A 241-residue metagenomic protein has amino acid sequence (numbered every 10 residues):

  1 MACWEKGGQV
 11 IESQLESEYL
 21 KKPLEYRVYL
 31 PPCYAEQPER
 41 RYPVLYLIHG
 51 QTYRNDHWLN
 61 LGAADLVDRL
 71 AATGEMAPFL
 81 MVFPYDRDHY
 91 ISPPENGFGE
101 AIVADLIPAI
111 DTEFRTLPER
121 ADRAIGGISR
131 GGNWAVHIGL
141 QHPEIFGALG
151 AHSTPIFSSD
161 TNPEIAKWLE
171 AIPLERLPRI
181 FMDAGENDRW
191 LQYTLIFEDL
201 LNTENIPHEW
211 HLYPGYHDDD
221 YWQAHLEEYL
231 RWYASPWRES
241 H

Functional and structural regions predicted by a protein language model:
M1-H241: Non-catalytic cap/lid and distal C-terminal segments of serine-dependent acyl enzymes
